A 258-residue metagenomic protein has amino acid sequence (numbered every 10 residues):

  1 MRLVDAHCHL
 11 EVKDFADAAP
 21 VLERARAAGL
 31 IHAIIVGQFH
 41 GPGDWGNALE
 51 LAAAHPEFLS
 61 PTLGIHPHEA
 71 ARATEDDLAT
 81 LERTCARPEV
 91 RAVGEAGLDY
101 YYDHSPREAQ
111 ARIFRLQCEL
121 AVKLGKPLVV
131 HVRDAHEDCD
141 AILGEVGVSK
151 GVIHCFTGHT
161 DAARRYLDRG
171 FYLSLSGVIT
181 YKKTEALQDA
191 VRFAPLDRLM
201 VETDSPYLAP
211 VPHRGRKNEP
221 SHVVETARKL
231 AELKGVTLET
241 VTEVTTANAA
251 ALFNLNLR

Functional and structural regions predicted by a protein language model:
M1-R258: Mid-domain alpha/beta scaffold segments of enzyme catalytic cores
